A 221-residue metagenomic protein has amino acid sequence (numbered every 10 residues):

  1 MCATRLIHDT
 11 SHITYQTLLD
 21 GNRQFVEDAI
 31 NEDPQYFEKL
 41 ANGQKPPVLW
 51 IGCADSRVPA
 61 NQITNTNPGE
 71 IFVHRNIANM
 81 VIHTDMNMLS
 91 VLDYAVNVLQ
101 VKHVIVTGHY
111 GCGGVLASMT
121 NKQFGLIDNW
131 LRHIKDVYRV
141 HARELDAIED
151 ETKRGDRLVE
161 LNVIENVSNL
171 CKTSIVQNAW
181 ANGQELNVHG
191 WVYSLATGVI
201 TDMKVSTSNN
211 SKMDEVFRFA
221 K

Functional and structural regions predicted by a protein language model:
C2-P46, G69, A78-K102, G113-K221: Divalent-metal-activated hydrolytic enzyme cores
P34, G52, R57, H74-R75 (+1 more regions): A generic, residue-level signal for flexible/boundary positions that often mark functional hotspots
Q44-A54, V58-A60: Conserved H-X4-D acyltransferase segment
I51-C53, R75, I105-H109, H189-S194: Short beta-strand segments
D55-R57, H109-G114: Gly/Ser/Thr-rich loops at beta-strand to alpha-helix junctions that form or flank small-molecule/cofactor-binding
R57-I77: Catalytic core of membrane glycerolipid acyltransferases/transacylases, capturing the structured, soluble-facing
